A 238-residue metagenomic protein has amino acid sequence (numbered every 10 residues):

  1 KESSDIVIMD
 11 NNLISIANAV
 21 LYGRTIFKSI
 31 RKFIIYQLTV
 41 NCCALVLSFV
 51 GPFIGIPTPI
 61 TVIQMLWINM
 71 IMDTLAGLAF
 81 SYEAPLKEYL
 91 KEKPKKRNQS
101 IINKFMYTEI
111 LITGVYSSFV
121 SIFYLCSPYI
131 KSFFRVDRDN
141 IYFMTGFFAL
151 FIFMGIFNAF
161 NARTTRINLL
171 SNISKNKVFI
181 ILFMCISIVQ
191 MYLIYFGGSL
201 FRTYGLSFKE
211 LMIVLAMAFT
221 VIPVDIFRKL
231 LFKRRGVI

Functional and structural regions predicted by a protein language model:
K1-R166: Membrane-embedded transport module
F49-T58, M191-S207: Transmembrane helix-loop junctions at the membrane interface of multipass transporters and ion channels
V120-Y124, C185-S199: Hydrophobic alpha-helical transmembrane segments in multi-pass integral membrane proteins
F147-R166, L182-Q190, V221-R228: Hydrophobic alpha-helical segments of multi-pass membrane transport proteins
F148, S207-V221: Small-residue-rich transmembrane alpha-helices that serve as helix-helix interface/gating elements in multipass
S171-F179: Cytoplasmic-side transmembrane-helix entry/capping segments in multi-pass membrane proteins
I181, L211-V214, I238: Multi-pass alpha-helical transmembrane bundle typical of ion/small-solute transporters and intramembrane aspartyl
F227-I238: Membrane-interface capping segments at transmembrane-helix boundaries
